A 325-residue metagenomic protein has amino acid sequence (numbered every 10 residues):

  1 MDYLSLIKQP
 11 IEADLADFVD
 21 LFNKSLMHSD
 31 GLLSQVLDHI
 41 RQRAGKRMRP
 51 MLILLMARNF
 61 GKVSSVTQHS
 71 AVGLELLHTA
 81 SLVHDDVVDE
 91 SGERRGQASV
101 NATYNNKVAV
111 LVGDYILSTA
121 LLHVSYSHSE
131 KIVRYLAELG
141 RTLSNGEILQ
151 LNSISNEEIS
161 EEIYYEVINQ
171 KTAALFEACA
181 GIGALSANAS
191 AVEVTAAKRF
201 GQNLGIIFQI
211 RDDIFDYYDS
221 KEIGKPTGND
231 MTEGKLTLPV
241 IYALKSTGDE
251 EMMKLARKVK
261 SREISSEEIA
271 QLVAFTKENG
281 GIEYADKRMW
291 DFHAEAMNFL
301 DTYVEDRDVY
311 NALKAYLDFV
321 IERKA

Functional and structural regions predicted by a protein language model:
M1-A325: All-alpha prenyltransferase/terpene-synthase fold signal
